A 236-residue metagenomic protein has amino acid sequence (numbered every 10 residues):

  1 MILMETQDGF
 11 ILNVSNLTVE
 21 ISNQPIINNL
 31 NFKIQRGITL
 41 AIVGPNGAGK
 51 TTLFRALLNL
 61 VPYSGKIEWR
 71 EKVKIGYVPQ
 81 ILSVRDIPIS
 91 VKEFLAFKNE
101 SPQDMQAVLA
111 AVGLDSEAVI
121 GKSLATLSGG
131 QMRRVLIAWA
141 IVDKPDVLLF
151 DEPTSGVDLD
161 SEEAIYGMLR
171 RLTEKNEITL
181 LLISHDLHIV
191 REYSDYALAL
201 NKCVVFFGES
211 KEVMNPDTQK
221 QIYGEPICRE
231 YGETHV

Functional and structural regions predicted by a protein language model:
S123-L127, Q131: Conserved ABC ATPase signature
I137: Hydrophobic anchor residue at the start of the ABC signature
L148-D151: Catalytic Walker B motif of ABC-type/P-loop ATPase nucleotide-binding domains
T154-S155: Short loop immediately C-terminal to the Walker-B catalytic DE motif in ABC-type ATPase nucleotide-binding domains
D158: ABC-family nucleotide-binding domains
S184-H185: H-loop/switch region of ABC-family ATPase nucleotide-binding domains
A197-S210: H-loop (His-switch) and adjacent beta-strand-loop-beta switch element of ABC-type ATPase nucleotide-binding domains
